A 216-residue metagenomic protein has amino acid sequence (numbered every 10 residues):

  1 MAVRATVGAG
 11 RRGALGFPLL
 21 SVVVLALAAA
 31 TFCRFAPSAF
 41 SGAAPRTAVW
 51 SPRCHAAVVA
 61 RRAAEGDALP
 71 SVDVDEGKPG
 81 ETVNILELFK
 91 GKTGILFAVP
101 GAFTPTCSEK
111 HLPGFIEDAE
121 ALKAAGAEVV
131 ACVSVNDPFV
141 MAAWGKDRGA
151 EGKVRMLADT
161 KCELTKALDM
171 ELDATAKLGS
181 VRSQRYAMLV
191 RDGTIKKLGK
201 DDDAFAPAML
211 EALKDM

Functional and structural regions predicted by a protein language model:
M1-W50: N-terminal chloroplast transit peptides
F40, P52, A57-M216: Chalcogenol-based redox active-site neighborhoods
